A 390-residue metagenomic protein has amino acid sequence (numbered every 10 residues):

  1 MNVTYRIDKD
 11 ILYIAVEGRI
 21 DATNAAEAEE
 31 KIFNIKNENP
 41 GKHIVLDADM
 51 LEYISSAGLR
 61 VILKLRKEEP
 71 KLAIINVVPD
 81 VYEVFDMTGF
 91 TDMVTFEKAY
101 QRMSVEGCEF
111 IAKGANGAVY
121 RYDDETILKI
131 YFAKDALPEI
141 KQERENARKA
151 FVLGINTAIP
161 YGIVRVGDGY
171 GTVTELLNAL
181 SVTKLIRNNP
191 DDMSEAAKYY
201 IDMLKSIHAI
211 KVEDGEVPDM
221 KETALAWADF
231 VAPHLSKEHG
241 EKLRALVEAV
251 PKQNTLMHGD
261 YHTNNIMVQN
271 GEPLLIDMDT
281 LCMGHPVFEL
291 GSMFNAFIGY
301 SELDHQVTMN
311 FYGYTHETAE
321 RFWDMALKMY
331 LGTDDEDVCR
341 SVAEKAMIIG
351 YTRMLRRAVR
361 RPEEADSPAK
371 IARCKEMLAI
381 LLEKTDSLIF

Functional and structural regions predicted by a protein language model:
M1-E30, A48-M50: STAS-typified acidic loop motif
A22-V94: Amphipathic alpha-helical interaction surfaces in cytosolic regulatory modules
R102-F110: Conserved N-terminal boundary motif of the eukaryotic protein kinase catalytic domain
E109-G215, P251: ATP-binding pocket architecture of kinase catalytic cores
A209-G259, T263, Q269: An alpha-helical support segment within catalytic cores of ATP-dependent transferases
D277-L281: Activation of the activation-loop gatekeeper triad in protein kinase-fold domains
L290-T333, I348-E364: Active-site activation/catalytic loop segments of kinase-like enzymes and analogous catalytic loops in related
D337, T352-F390: ATP/Mg2+ or Mg2+-diphosphate-binding catalytic cores that bind nucleotide phosphates or diphosphates via glycine-rich
